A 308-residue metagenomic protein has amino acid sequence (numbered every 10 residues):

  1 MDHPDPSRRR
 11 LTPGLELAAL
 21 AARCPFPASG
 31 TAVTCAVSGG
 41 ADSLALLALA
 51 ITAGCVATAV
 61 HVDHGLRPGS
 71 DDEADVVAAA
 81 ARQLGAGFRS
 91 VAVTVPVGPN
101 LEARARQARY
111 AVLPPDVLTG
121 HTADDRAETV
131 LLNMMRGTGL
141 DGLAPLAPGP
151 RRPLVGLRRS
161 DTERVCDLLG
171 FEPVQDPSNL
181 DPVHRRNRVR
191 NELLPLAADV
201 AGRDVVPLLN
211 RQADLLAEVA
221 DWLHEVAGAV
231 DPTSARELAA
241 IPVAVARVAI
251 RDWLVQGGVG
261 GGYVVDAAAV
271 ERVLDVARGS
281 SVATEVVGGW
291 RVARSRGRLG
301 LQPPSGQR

Functional and structural regions predicted by a protein language model:
D2-D42, T58-H64, V93-V95, A108 (+1 more regions): AMP-forming adenylation/ATP pyrophosphatase catalytic core
D2-E192: Core alpha/beta nucleotide-donor-binding catalytic domains of modification enzymes
L113-D116, A197, V219, L301: Enrichment for repetitive, rod-forming helical segments
T122-A269, A277: Flexible helical/loop "lid" subdomain adjacent to adenine-nucleotide binding pockets
